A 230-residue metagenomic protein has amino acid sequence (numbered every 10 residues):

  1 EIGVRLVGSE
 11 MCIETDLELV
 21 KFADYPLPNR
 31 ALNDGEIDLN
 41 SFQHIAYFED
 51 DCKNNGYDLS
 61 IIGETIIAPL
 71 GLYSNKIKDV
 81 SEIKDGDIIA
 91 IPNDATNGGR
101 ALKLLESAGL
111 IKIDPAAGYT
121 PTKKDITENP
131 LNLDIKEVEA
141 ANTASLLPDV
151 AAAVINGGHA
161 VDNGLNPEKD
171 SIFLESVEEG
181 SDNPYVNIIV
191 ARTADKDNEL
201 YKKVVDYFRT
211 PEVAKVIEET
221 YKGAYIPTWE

Functional and structural regions predicted by a protein language model:
E1-G8, C12: Single conserved hydrophobic/aromatic residue that forms the stacking wall/gate of nucleotide- or nucleobase-binding
L19-R30, G118-S145: Short helix-initiation/N-cap motifs at beta->coil->alpha
Y25-G56, K78, V161-G164: Pocket-flanking alpha-helical
N33-Q43, D87, L110, L131-D134 (+1 more regions): Alpha-to-beta junction loops
D50-I62, N75-I77, D149, V154 (+1 more regions): Ligand-binding "clamshell"
I62-I111, A214: A conserved helix-loop-strand patch within extracytoplasmic ligand-binding domains of the periplasmic binding
P69-V80, Y185-N198: A bilobed periplasmic-binding-protein/Venus flytrap-type ligand-binding module shared by bacterial periplasmic
N97-E106, F208-T228: Periplasmic-binding protein-like
